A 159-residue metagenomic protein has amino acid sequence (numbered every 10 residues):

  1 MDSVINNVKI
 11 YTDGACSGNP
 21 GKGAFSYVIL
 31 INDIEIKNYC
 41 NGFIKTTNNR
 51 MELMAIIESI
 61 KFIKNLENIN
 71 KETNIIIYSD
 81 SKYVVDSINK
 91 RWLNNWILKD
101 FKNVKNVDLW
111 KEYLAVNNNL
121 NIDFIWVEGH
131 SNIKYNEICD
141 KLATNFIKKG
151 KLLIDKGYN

Functional and structural regions predicted by a protein language model:
M1-M51, E58-K64, K141, N145 (+2 more regions): RNase H-like nuclease fold core
A15-N19, I57-I138, L142, K151: RNase H catalytic domain
M51-E52, Y135: Hydrophobic (often cysteine-bearing) scaffold residues that line and stabilize catalytic clefts of nucleotide/cofactor
